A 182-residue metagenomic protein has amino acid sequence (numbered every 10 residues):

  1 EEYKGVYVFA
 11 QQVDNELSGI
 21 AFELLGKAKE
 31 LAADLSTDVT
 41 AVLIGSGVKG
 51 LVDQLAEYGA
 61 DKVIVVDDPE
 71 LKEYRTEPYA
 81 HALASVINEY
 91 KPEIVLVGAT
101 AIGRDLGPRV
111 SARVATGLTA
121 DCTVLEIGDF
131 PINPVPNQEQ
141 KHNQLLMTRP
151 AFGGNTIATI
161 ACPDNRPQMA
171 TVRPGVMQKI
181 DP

Functional and structural regions predicted by a protein language model:
E1-P182: N-terminal glycine-rich FAD/FM-binding segment characteristic of electron-transfer flavoproteins
